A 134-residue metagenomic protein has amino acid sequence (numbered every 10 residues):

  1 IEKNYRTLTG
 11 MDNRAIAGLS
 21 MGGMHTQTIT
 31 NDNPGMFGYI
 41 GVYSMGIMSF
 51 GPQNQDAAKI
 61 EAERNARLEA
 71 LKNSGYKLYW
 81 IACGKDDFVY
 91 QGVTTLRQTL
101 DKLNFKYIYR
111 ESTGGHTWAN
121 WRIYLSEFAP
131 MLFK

Functional and structural regions predicted by a protein language model:
I1-K134: Non-catalytic cap/lid and distal C-terminal segments of serine-dependent acyl enzymes
